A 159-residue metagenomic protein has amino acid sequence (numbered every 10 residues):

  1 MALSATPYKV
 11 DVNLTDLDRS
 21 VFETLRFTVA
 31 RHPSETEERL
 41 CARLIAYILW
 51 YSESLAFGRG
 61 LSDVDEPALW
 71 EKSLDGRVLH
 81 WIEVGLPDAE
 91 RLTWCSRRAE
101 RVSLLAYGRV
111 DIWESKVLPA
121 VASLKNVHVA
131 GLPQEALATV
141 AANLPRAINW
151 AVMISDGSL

Functional and structural regions predicted by a protein language model:
D16-L61: Acidic-basic catalytic patches of nuclease active cores, encompassing PD-(D/E)XK and other metal-cofactor nuclease
L55-L74: Long amphipathic N-terminal alpha/beta scaffold segment
L69-E71, G76-R91: Conserved catalytic cores of phosphodiester-cleaving nucleases, focusing on short active-site segments
H80, A99-L105, K125-V129: Hydrophobic beta-strand segments of well-ordered beta-sheets in folded domains
L92-S96: Short Lys/Arg-rich amphipathic alpha-helical segments
A106-D111, Q134: Short beta-alpha junction loops
E114-L159: Domain-level recognition of nuclease-like catalytic cores that cleave nucleotide substrates
